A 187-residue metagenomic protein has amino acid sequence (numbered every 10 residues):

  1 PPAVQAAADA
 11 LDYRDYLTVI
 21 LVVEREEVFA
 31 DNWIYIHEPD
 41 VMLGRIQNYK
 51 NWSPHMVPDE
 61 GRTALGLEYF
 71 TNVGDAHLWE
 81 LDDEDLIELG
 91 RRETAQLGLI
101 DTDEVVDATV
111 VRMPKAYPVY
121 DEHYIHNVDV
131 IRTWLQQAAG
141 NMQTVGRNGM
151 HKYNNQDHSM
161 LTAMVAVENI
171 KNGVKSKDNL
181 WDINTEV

Functional and structural regions predicted by a protein language model:
P1-Q143, N148-N155, L161, E168-D182: C-terminal segments that line or cap access tunnels to active or ligand-binding sites in enzymes and enzyme-associated
N184-V187: C-terminal, flexible cofactor-proximal segment of oxidoreductases
